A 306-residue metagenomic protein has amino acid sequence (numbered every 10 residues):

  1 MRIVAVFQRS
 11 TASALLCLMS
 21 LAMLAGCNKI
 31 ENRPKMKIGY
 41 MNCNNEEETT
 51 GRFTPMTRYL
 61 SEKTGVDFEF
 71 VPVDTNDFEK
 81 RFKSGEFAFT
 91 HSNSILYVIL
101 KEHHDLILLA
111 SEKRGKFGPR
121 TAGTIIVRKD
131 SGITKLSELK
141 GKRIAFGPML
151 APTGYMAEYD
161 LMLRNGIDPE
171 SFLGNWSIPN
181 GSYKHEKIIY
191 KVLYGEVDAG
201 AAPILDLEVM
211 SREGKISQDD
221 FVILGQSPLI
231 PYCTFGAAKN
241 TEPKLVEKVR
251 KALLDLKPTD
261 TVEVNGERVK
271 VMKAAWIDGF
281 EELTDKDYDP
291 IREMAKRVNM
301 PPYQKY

Functional and structural regions predicted by a protein language model:
E31-V98: Extracytoplasmic small-molecule ligand-binding "clamshell" domains of the periplasmic binding protein/Venus flytrap
R33, V127-P148: Flexible hinge/capping segments at coil-to-helix
M36-G39, N44-R58, A237, T241-Y306: An extracytoplasmic/periplasmic, membrane-proximal ligand-sensing/linker region
M41-N42, A122-I133, L229-K244: A bilobed periplasmic-binding-protein/Venus flytrap-type ligand-binding module shared by bacterial periplasmic
T54-T64, K116, G154-G181, E208-I216 (+2 more regions): Ligand-binding cleft/hinge of the Venus flytrap
F70-K80, P169-Y190, L229: Short helix-initiation/N-cap motifs at beta->coil->alpha
S94-H104, E158, L163-R164, K191-D219: A ligand-binding cleft/hinge motif common to bilobed small-molecule-binding domains
L106-G118, F172-W176, S211-L229: Short beta-strand->loop
